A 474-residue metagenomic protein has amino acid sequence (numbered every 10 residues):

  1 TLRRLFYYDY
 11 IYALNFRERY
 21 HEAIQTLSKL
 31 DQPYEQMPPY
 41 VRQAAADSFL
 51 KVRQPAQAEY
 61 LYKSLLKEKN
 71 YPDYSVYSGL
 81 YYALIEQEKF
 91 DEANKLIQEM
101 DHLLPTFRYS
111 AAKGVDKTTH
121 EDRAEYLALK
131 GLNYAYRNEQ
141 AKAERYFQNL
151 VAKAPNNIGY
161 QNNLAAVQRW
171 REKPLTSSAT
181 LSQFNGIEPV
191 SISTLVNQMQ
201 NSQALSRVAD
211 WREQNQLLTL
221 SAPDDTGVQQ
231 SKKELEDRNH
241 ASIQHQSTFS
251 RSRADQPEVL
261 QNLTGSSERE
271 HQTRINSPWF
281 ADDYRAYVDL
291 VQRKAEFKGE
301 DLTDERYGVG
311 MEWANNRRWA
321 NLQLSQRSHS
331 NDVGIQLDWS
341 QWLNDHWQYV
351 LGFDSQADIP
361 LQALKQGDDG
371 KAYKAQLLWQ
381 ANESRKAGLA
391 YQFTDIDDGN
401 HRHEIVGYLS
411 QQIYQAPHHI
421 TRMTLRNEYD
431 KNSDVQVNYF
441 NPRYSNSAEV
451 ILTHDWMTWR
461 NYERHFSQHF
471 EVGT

Functional and structural regions predicted by a protein language model:
T1-T474: Gram-negative and organellar
